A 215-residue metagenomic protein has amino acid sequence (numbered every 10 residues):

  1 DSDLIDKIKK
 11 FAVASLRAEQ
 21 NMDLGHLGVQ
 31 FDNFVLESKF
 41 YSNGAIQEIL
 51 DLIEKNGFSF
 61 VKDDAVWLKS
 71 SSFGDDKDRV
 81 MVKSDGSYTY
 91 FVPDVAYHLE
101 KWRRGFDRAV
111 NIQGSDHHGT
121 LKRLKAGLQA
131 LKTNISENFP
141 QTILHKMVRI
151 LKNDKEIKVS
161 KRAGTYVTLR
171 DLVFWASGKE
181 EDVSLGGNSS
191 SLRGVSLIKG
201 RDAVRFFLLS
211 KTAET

Functional and structural regions predicted by a protein language model:
D1-L52, F58-D63, K101-G114, E137-H145 (+2 more regions): Conserved alpha/beta enzyme-core scaffolds, especially Rossmann-like or related mixed alpha/beta domains that build
F11, S15, P93, G119: Conserved active-site and cofactor/substrate-binding residues in soluble primary-metabolism enzymes
E19, P93-Y97, R123: Well-ordered alpha-helical segments embedded in enzymatic catalytic cores
Q20, I53, G86, D116 (+1 more regions): Divalent metal-coordination and catalytic microenvironments
F40-S42, W67, V148-N153: A short acidic, often aromatic-flanked loop/helix-cap motif at beta-alpha or helix-coil junctions that lines enzyme
Y41, F73, H117-H118: Short, solvent-exposed loop/turn segments at secondary-structure junctions
A45-R103: A contiguous, basic/glycine-rich beta-loop/short-helix subdomain that forms a polymer-engagement track
H98, W102-T215: Catalytic adenosine-cofactor/nucleotide-binding cores of aminoacyl-tRNA synthetases and other
